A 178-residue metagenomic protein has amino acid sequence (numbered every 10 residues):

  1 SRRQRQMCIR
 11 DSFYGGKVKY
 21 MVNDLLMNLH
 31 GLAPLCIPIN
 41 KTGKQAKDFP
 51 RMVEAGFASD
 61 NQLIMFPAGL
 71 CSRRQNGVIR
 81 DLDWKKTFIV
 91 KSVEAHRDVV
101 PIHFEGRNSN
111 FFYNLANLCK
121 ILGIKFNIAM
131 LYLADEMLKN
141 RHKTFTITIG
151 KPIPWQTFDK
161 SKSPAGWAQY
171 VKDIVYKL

Functional and structural regions predicted by a protein language model:
R2-I9: Short, small-residue-biased leader/transition segments that mark boundaries at the very start of proteins
R3, M21-D24, F66-A68: Short His-Asn-centered micro-motif
R5, K17, L35, K143-F145 (+1 more regions): A generic secondary-structure signal marking the coil-to-beta-strand transition
I9, K41, N76-G77: A generic structural signal for short
F13-Y14, A95: A broad structural signal for alpha-helix termini and local helix breaks/kinks
Y14-R51: Membrane-interfacial amphipathic helices and adjacent loop/beta segments that form the lipid-substrate binding surface
K47-L178: Non-catalytic C-terminal accessory region of glycerolipid acyltransferases and related lyso-lipid remodeling enzymes
